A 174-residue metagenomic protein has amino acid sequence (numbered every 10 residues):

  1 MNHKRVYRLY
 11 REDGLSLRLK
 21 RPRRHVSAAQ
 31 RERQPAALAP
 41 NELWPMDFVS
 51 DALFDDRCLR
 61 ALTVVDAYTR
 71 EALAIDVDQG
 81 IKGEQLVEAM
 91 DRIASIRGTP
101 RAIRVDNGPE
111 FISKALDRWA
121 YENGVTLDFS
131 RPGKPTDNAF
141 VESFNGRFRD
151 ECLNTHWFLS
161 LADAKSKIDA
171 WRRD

Functional and structural regions predicted by a protein language model:
M1-D174: Charged DNA-binding/catalytic regions of mobile-element recombinases
